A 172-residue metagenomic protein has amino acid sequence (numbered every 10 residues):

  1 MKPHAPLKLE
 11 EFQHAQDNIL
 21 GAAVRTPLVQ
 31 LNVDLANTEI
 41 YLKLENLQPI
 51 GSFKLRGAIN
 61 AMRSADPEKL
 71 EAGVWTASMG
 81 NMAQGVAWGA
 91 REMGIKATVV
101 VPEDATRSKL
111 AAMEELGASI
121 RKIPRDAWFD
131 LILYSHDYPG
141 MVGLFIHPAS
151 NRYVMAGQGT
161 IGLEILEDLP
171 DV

Functional and structural regions predicted by a protein language model:
M1-V172: PLP-dependent amino-acid enzyme catalytic core
